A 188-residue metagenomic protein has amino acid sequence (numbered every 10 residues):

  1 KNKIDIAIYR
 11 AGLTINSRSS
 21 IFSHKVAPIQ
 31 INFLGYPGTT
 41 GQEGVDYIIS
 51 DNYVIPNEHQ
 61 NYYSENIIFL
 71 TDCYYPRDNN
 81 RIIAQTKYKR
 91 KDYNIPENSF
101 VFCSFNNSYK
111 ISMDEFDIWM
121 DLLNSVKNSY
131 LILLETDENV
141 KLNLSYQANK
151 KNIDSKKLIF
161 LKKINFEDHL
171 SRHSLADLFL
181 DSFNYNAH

Functional and structural regions predicted by a protein language model:
K1-G44, Y53-Q60, L131-H188: Conserved nucleotide-cofactor-binding alpha/beta core module
S19-S20, N61, E65-I68, C73 (+3 more regions): Flexible, active-site-adjacent loop/turn segments at secondary-structure boundaries
F33-Y36, D51-Y53, D72-C73, F105-N107: Structured loops at beta-to-helix junctions and adjacent beta-edge loops in soluble globular domains
G44-V45, S64-E65, S99, N128 (+1 more regions): Active-site lining segments that contact anionic ligands and/or coordinate catalytic metals
D46-N57, Y63-D78: Donor nucleotide-sugar binding/catalytic pocket of nucleotide-sugar-dependent glycosyltransferases
Y74-K162, S174: Conserved catalytic-core segment of nucleotide-activated headgroup transferases in glycan assembly
